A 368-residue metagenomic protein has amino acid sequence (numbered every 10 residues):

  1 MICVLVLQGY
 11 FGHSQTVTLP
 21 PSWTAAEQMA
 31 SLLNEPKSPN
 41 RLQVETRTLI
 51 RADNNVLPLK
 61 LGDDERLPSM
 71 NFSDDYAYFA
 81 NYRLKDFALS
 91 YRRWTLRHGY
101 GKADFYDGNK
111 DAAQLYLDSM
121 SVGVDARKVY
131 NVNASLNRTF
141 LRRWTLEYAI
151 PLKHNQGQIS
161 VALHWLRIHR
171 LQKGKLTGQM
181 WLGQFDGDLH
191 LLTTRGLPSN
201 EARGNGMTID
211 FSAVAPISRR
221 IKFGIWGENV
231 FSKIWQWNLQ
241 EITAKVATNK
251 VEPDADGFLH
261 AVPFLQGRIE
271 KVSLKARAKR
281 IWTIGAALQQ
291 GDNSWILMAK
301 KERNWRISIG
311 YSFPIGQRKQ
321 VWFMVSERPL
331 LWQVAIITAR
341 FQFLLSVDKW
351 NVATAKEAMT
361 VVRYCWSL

Functional and structural regions predicted by a protein language model:
M1-Q8: Bacterial N-terminal signal peptides
Y10-Q15: Boundary of Sec targeting at the N-terminus
T16-S199, A244-F264, R280, F343-L368: A subset of solvent-exposed loop/turn segments in beta-rich extracellular surface proteins, enriched in glycine
N40-T46, F87-L89, W94-L96, G157-L163 (+7 more regions): Transmembrane beta-strands of outer-membrane beta-barrel proteins
Y78-L89, R142-L152, I209-A215, I225 (+5 more regions): Residues on the lipid-exposed face of transmembrane beta-strands in outer-membrane beta-barrel proteins
L166, E228-V230, E302: An acidic- and aromatic-residue-enriched active-site/binding cleft used to recognize and process polar
R170-T243: Loop-centered beta-sheet repeat module
N238-L368: Outer membrane beta-barrel transmembrane domains
